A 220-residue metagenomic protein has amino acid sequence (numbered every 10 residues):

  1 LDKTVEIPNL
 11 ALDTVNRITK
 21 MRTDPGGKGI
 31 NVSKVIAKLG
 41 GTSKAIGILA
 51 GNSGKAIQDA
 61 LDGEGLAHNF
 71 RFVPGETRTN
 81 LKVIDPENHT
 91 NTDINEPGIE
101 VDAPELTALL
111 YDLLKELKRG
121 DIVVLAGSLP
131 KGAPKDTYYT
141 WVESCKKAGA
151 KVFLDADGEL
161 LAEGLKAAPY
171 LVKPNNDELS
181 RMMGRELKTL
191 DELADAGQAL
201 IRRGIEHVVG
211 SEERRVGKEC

Functional and structural regions predicted by a protein language model:
L1-D2, P74-R78, G158: Short glycine-enriched loops at secondary-structure junctions
L1-I46, K55-A56: Glycine-rich phosphate/adenosyl-contacting loop at the front of the ribokinase-like
T14-V15, K38-D121: Conserved N-terminal subdomain of the carbohydrate kinase-like
V35, A60, T140, S144: Rossmann-fold NAD(P)-dependent oxidoreductase module
G51, S128-A133: Glycine-rich phosphate-binding loops at beta-strand->alpha-helix junctions
D93-N95, G120-S128, D155, K173-R181: Short beta-strands and strand-loop turn motifs
L125-L129, G210-E213: Glycine-rich beta-strand-to-loop/alpha-helix junction loops that act as flexible
K135-K218: Conserved phosphate/ATP/ADP-binding segment of small-molecule kinases
